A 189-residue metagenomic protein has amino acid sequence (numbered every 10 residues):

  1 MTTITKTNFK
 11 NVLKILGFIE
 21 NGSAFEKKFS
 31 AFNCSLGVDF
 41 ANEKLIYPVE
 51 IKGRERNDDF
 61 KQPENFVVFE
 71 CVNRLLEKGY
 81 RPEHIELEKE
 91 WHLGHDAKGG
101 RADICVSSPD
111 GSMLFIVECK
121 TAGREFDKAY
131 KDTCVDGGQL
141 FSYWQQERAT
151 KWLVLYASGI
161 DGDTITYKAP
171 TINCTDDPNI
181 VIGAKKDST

Functional and structural regions predicted by a protein language model:
M1-A41: Nuclease-adjacent, charged terminal/linker segments that flank catalytic cores
I15, A24-S35, P48-I51, E55-F60 (+1 more regions): Active-site metal-binding core of divalent-cation-utilizing nuclease and nuclease-like domains
F60, E64, C71: Metal-dependent nuclease catalytic cores that hydrolyze phosphodiester bonds in DNA/RNA, characterized by
C71, A102-S108, S112-F126, Y143: Conserved catalytic cores of phosphodiester-cleaving nucleases, focusing on short active-site segments
R74-P82: Short helix-loop-beta junction
E83, D96-G99, M113-I116, R124-G137: Active-site-adjacent loop/helix micro-motif of nuclease/hydrolase catalytic cores
E86, F126-P178: Nucleic-acid nuclease catalytic cores
D177, I182-T189: Charged, often flexible domain-edge or linker segments that flank or initiate folded functional domains
